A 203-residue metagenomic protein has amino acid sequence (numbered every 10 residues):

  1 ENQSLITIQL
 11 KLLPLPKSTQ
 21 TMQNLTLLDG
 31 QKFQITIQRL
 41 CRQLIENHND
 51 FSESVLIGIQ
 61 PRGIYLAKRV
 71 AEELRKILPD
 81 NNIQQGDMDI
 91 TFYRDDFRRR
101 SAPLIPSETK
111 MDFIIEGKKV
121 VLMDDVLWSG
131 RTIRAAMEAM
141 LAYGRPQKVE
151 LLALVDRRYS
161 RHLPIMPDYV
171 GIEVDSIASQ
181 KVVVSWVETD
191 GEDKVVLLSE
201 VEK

Functional and structural regions predicted by a protein language model:
L5-K203: PRPP-associated nucleotide enzymes
